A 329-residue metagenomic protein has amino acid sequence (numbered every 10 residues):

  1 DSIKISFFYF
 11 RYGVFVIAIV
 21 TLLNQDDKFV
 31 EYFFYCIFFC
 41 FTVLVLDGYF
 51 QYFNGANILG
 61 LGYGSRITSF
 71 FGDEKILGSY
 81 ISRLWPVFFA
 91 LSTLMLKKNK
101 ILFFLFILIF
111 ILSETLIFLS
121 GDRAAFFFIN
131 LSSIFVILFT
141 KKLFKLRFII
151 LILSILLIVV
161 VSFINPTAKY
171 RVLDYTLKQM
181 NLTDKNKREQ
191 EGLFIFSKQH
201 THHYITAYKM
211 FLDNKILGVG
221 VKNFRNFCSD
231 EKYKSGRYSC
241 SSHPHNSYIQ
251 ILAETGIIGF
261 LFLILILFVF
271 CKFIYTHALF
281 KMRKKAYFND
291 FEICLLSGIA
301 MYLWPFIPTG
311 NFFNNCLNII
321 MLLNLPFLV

Functional and structural regions predicted by a protein language model:
D1-F8, Y35: Membrane-anchoring hydrophobic segments
K4-I5, F71-K75, S120-F128, S241-N246 (+1 more regions): Membrane-interface catalytic loops of GT-C/OST-like multi-pass glycosylation enzymes that act
F10-V14, A18, K28-Y63, F71-I164 (+4 more regions): Alpha-helical transmembrane segments of multi-pass inner-membrane proteins
F53-G72, Y170-K185, L317: Extracytoplasmic catalytic-loop and juxtamembrane helix elements of membrane-embedded, polyprenol/dolichol-linked
L108-I109, S242, N246, I274-P308 (+2 more regions): Loop-to-helix entry and N-terminal half of a specific, functionally important transmembrane alpha helix in multi-pass
S120, T140-E191, H203-D213, V221: A membrane-periplasm/extracellular boundary helix in multi-pass inner-membrane enzymes that assemble envelope glycans
D184-T255: Long extracytoplasmic/lumenal interhelical loops at the membrane interface of multi-pass membrane proteins
E254-T276: Selective detector of the "anchor" transmembrane alpha-helix that sits immediately C-terminal
